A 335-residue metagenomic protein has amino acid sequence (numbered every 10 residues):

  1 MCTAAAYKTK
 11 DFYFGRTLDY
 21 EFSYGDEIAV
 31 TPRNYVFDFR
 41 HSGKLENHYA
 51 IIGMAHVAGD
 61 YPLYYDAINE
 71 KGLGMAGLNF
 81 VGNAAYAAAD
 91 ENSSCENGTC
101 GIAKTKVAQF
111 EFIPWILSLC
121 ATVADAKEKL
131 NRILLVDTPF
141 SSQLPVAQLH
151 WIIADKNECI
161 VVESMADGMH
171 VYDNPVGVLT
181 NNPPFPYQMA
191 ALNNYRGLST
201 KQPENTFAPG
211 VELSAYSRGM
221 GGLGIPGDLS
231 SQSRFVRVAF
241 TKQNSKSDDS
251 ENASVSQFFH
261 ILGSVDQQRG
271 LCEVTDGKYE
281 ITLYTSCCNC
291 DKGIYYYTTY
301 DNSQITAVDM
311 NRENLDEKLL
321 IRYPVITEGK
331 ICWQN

Functional and structural regions predicted by a protein language model:
M1-K104, D137, I326, W333-N335: A contiguous strand-loop segment
M1-Y13, E27, T138-P139, V146-A147 (+2 more regions): C-terminus-biased signal that marks the final domain/tail of proteins
G15, A76-G77, E163, Y296-T298: Beta-strand residues in well-ordered beta-sheet regions across diverse protein folds
Y20-F22, V81-N83, D167-H170, D301-I305: Short, surface-exposed beta-strand-loop junctions and turns on beta-sheet-rich folds
I52, I68, I160-S164, S286: Broad, structure-driven detector of short, well-ordered beta-strand segments within folded domains
V81, S94-C95, I102-V136, F235-Q267: Alpha/propeptide regions of enzymes that mature by internal proteolysis
V123, K127-E163: Aromatic- and glycine-enriched pocket-lining scaffold segments that form the walls of small-molecule binding clefts
C159, E163-G168, D173: Aromatic/basic-lined ligand-recognition segments that form π-stacking hydrophobic pockets flanked by Lys/Arg to engage
